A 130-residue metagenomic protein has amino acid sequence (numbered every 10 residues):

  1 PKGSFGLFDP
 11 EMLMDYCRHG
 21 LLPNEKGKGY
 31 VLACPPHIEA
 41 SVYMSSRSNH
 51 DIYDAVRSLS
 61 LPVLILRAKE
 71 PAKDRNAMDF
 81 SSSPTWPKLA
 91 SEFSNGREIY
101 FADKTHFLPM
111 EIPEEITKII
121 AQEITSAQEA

Functional and structural regions predicted by a protein language model:
G6-G20: Acidic/histidine metal-binding catalytic segments
L21-E92, R97-Y100: Conserved serine/cysteine hydrolase catalytic core
L64-L66, T117, A121: Hydrophobic, aliphatic-enriched repeat segments that assemble into extended interaction scaffolds in large eukaryotic
E98-P113, T117: Catalytic histidine-centered segment of alpha/beta-hydrolase-like enzymes
I119-A130: C-terminal alpha-helix
